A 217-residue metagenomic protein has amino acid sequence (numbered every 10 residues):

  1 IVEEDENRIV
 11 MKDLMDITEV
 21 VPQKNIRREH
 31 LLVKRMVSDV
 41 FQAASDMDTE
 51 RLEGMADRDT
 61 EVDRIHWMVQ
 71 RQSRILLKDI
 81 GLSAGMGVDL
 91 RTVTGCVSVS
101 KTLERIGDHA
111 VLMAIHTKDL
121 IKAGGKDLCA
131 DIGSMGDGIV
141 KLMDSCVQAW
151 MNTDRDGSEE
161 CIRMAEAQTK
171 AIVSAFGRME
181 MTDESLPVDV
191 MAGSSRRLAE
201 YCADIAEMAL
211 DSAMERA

Functional and structural regions predicted by a protein language model:
I1-A217: Cytosolic, long alpha-helical scaffolding segments
